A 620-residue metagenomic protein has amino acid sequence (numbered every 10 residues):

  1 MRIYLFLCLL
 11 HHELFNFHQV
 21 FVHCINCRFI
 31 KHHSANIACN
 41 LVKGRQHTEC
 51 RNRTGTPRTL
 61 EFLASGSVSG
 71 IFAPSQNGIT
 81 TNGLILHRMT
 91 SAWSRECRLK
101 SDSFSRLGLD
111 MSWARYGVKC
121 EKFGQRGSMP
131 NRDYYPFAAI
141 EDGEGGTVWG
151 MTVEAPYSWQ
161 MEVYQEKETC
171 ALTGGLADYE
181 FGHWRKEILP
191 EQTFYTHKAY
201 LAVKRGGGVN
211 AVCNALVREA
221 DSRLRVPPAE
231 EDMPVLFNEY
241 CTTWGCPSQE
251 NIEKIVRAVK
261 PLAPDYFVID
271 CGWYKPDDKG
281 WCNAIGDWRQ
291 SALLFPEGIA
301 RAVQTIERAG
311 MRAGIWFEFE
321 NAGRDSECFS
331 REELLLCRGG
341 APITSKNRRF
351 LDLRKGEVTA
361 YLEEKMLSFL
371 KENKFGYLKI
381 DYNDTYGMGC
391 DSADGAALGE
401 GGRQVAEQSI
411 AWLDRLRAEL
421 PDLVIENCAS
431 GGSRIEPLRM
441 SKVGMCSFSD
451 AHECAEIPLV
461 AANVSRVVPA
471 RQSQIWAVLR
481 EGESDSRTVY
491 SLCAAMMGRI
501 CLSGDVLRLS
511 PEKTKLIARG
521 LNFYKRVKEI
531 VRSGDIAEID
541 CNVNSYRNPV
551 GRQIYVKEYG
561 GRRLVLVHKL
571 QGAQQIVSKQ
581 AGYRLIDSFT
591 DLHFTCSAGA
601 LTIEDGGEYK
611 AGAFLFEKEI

Functional and structural regions predicted by a protein language model:
M1, V22, R28-F29, S34-A35 (+1 more regions): Extended, loop-rich substrate-binding clefts of extracytoplasmic carbohydrate-active enzymes
R28, L41, R45, R51-E166 (+4 more regions): Polysaccharide-binding surfaces and accessory modules of carbohydrate-active proteins
S34, N40, G44-G55, R562-K569: Short, well-ordered beta-strand segments enriched in hydrophobic/aromatic residues
Y135, T147, N544-Y583, K610: Carbohydrate-binding surface patches
K186-R205, Y609-E617: Short Pro-Gly-centered flexible turn/kink motifs
P228-L367, Y377, D394: Aromatic-lined carbohydrate-binding/catalytic grooves of carbohydrate-active enzymes
P296-G298, S330-R331, L335-R487, R499 (+1 more regions): Active-site neighborhood of glycoside hydrolase catalytic domains
H568-I620: C-terminal beta-sandwich/jelly-roll accessory domains of carbohydrate-active enzymes
